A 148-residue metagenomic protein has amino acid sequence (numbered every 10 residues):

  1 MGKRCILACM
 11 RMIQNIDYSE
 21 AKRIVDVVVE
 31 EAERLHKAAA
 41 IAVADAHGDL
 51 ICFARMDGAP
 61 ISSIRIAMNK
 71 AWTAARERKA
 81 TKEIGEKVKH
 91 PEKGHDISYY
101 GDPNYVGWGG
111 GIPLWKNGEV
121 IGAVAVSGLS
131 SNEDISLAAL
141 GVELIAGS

Functional and structural regions predicted by a protein language model:
M1-C9: Short, Lys/Arg-enriched N-terminal segments with co-localized hydrophobic residues within the first ~10-30 amino acids
C9-S148: Flexible, solvent-exposed loop/hinge segments and secondary-structure transition points
